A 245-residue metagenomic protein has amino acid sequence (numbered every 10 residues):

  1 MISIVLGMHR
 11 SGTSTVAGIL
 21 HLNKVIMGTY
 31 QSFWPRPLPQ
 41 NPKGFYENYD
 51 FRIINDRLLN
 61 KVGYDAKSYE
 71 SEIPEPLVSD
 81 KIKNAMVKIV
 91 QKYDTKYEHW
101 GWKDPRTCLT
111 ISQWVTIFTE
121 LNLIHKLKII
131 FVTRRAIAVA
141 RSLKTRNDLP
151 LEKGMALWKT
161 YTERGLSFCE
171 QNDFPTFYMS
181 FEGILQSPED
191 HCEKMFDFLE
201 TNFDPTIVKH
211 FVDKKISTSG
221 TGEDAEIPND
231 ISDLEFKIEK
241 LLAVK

Functional and structural regions predicted by a protein language model:
M1, K88-K92, L151, L166-E170 (+1 more regions): PAPS-dependent sulfotransferases, especially Golgi type II membrane carbohydrate sulfotransferases
M1-K83, F211-G220: PAPS-dependent sulfotransferase catalytic core
G7-R10, P105-R106, A136, G183-L185: Short, flexible loop/turn elements at secondary-structure junctions
D80-D94, S112, L123-K126, T133-F203: PAPS-dependent sulfotransferase catalytic domain
Y97-D104: Short N-terminal targeting/anchoring amphipathic segment
H99, K128-I130: Structural motif
T110-E120: Distinct, well-ordered alpha-helical segments
